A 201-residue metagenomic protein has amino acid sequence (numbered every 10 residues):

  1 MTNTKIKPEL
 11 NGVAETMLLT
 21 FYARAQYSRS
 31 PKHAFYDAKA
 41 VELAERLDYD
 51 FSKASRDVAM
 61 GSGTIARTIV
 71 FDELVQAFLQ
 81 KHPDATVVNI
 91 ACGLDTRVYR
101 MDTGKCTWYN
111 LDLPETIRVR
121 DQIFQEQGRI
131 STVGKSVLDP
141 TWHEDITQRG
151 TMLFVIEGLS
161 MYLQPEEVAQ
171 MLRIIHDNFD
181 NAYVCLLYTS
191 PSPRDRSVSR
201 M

Functional and structural regions predicted by a protein language model:
M1-V88, C92-K135, Q148: Rossmann-like AdoMet
K135-S136, S192: Conserved acidic residues
T141-R149: Short amphipathic alpha-helix with an adjacent loop that forms part of the alpha/beta core around
F154-V155: A conserved beta-strand element that flanks and buttresses the S-adenosyl-L-methionine
L159: Hydrophobic adenine-recognition pocket in adenosine-nucleotide-binding enzymes
Y162-I174: A short, conserved alpha-helix within the catalytic core of class I
D180-L187: Conserved beta-strand signature within the Rossmann-like core of class I S-adenosyl-L-methionine
Y188-D195: Conserved small/polar residues in nucleotide/adenosyl-binding loops
